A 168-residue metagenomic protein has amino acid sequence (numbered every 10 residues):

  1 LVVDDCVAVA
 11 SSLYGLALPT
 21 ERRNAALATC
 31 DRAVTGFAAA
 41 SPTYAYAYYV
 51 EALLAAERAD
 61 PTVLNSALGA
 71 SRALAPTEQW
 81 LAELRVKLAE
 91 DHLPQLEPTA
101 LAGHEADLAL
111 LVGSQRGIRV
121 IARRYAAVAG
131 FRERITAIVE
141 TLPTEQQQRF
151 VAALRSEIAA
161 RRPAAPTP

Functional and structural regions predicted by a protein language model:
L1-A17, S41-L54, Q79-D91, G117-I121 (+1 more regions): Amphipathic alpha-helical repeat scaffolds of TPR domains
D4-A17, A26-C30, T43-L53, P143-L154 (+1 more regions): Charged, low-complexity, helix/coiled-coil-prone segments
S11-N24, A56-V63, L96: Short coil/turn connectors between adjacent alpha-helices in alpha-solenoid helical repeat scaffolds
N24-A38, T62-R72, P98-Q115, T136-E140: Alpha-helical repeat scaffolds
L27-R85: A contiguous binding-surface segment within folded domains or other stable secondary-structure elements
V86-E97, A102-G103: Short linear, low-complexity motifs centered on an aromatic residue
A102, A106-P168: Terminal, low-structured helical/coil segments at or just beyond the last alpha-helical repeat
